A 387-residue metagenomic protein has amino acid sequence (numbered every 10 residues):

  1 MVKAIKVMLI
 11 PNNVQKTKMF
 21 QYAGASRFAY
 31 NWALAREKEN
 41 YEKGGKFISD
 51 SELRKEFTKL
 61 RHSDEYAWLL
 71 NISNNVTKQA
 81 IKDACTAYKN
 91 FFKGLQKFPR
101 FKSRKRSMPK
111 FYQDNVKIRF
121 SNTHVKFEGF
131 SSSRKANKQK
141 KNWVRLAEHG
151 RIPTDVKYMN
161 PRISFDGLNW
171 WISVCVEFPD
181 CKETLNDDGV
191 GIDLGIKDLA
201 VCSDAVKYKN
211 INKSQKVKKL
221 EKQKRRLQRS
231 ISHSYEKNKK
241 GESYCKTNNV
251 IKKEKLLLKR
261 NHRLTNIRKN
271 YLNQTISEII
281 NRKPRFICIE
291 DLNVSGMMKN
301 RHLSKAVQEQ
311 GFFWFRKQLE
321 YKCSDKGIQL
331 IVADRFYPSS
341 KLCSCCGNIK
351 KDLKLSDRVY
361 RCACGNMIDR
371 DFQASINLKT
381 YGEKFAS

Functional and structural regions predicted by a protein language model:
M1-S387: Nucleic-acid substrate recognition interfaces
